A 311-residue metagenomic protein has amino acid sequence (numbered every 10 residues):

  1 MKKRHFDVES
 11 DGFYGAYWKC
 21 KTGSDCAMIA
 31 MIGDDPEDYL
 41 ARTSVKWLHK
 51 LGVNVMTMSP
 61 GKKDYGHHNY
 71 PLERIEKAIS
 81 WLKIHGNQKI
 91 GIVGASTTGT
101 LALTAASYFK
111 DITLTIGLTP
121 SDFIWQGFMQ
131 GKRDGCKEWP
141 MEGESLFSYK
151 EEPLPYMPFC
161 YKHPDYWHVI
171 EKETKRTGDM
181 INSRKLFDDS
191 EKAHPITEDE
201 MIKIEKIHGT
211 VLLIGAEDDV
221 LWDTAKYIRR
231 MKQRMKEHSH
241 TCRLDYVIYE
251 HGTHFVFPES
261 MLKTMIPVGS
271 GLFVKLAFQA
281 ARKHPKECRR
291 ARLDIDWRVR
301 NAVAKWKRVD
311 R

Functional and structural regions predicted by a protein language model:
M1-C26: N-terminal cap/lid segment of alpha/beta-hydrolase-fold proteins
Y39-L40, V220-R230, S239, F257: Conserved alpha/beta-hydrolase "acid-adjacent" motif
L40-M58: Short amphipathic alpha-helix adjacent to the substrate-entry channel of hydrolases
M58-G91: Catalytic nucleophile-loop/oxyanion-hole region of alpha/beta-hydrolase and closely related hydrolase-like folds
G99-K110, T115: Short glycine-enriched nucleophile-adjacent loop and the immediately C-terminal alpha-helix near the catalytic center
I116-K203: Accessory cap/linker subdomain of secreted extracellular hydrolases
I207, L213-G215, D219: Short beta-strand/loop motif that positions the catalytic acidic residue of the alpha/beta-hydrolase fold
R229, H240-R311: C-terminal catalytic histidine-bearing segment of alpha/beta-hydrolase fold enzymes
